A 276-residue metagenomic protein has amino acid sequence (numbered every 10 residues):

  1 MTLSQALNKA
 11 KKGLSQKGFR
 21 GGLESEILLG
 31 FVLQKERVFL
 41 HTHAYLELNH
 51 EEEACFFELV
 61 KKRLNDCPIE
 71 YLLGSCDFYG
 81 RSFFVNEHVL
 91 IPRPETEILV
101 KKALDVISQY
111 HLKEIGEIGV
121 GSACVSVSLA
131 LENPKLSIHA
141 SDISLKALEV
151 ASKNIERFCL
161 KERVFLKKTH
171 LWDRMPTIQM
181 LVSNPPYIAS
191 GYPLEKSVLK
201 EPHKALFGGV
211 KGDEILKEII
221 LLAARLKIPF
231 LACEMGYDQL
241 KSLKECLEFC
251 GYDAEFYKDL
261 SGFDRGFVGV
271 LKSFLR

Functional and structural regions predicted by a protein language model:
M1-L33, H41, Y45: Non-catalytic accessory regions of SAM-dependent methyltransferases
F31-D105: Conserved AdoMet
E70, I188, D238: Active-site beta-alpha loop architecture of Rossmann-like, nucleotide-cofactor-dependent enzymes
E97-G191, E218-L221: Conserved SAM/SAH cofactor-binding pocket of Class I
A140, G208, A232: Conserved SAM-binding loop
Y187-I215: Mobile active-site "lid"/loop adjacent to the S-adenosyl-L-methionine
K211-G269: Conserved Class I SAM-dependent methyltransferase catalytic core
K272-R276: Flexible, glycine-/basic-rich loop-and-beta segments that form/coincide with the SAM-dependent methyltransferase
